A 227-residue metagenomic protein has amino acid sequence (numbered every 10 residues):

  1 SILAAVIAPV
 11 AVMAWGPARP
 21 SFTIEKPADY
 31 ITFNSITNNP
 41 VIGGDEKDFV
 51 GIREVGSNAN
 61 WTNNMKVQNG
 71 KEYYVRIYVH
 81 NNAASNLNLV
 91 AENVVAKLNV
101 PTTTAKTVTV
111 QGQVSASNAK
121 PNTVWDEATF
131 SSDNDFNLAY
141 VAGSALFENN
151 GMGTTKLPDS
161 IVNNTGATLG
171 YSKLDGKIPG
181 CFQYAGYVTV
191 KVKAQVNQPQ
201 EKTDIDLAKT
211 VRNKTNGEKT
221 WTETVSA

Functional and structural regions predicted by a protein language model:
A4-M13: C-terminal segment of classical bacterial N-terminal signal peptides
M13-A227: Exported/extracytosolic protein signature
